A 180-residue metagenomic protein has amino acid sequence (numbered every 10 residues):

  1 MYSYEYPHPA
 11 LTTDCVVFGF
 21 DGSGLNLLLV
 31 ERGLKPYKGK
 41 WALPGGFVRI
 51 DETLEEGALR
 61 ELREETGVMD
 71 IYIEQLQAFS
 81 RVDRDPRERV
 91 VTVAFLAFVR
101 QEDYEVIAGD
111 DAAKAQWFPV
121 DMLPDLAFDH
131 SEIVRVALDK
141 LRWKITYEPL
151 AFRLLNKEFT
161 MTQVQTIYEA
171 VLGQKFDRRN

Functional and structural regions predicted by a protein language model:
Y2-A42, E55: N-terminal strand-loop-strand
P9-T13, E55-L59, G67-D111, V120-M122 (+1 more regions): Active-site segment of metal-dependent pyrophosphate-handling enzymes, primarily the Nudix hydrolase catalytic core
L27, E31-L34, K38, G45 (+3 more regions): Short, His- and charge-rich active-site/binding loops that engage polyanionic ligands
P44, A58, L62: Hydrophobic alpha-helical positions that pack around
L96, E105-L141, I145, L154-I167 (+1 more regions): NUDIX/MutT-family hydrolases
T166-K175: Short helix-coil junctions and helix-kink-helix linkers
